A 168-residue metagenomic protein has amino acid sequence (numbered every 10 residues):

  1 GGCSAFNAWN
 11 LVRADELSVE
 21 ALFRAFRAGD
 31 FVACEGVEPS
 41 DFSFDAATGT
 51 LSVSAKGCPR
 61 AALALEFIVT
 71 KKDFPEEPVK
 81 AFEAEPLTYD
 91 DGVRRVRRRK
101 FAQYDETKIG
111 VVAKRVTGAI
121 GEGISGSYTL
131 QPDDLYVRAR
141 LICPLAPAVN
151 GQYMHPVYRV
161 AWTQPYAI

Functional and structural regions predicted by a protein language model:
G1-I168: C-terminal functional module detector
